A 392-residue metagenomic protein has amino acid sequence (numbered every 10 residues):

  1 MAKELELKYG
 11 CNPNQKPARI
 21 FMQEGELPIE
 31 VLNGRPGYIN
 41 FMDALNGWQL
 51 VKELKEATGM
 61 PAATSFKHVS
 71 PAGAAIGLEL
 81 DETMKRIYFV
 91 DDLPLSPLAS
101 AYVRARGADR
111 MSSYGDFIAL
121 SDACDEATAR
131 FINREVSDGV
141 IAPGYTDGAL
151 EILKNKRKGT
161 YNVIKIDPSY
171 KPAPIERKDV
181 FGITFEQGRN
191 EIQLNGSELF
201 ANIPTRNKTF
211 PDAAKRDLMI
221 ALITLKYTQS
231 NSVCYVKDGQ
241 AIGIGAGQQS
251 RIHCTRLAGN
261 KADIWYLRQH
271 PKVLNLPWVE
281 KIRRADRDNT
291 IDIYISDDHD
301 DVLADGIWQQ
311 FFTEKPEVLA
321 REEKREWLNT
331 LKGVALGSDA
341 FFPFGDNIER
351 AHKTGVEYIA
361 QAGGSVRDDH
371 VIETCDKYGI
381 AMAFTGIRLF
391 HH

Functional and structural regions predicted by a protein language model:
M1-G196, A214-S232: Active-site loops and adjacent core secondary-structure elements that bind or stabilize anionic groups
Q23-R35, A108-Y114, Q187-K208, A285-I307 (+2 more regions): Gly-rich Lys/Arg/Thr-decorated short loops/hinges at beta-loop-alpha junctions or inter-strand turns that position
E53, Y227, I264-R268, K353 (+1 more regions): Conserved helix-loop functional segments at active or binding sites
A57-S65, V163-I166, S230-K237, L267-W278 (+1 more regions): Flexible, glycine/charged-enriched surface loops at secondary-structure junctions
A57-T58, R110-S113, K226-T228, L328-L331 (+2 more regions): A structural signal for short secondary-structure junctions
S70, C124, K237-Q240, F342 (+1 more regions): Active-site-proximal loop/turn and secondary-structure-junction residues that shape catalytic pockets, frequently
A72-R110, I242-F341: Glycine- and Gly-Pro-enriched alpha-helical subdomains that act as flexible, kink-prone "lid/hinge" or packing modules
D116, L120-S121, R134-I164, S169-K171 (+5 more regions): C-terminal binding/interaction regions
